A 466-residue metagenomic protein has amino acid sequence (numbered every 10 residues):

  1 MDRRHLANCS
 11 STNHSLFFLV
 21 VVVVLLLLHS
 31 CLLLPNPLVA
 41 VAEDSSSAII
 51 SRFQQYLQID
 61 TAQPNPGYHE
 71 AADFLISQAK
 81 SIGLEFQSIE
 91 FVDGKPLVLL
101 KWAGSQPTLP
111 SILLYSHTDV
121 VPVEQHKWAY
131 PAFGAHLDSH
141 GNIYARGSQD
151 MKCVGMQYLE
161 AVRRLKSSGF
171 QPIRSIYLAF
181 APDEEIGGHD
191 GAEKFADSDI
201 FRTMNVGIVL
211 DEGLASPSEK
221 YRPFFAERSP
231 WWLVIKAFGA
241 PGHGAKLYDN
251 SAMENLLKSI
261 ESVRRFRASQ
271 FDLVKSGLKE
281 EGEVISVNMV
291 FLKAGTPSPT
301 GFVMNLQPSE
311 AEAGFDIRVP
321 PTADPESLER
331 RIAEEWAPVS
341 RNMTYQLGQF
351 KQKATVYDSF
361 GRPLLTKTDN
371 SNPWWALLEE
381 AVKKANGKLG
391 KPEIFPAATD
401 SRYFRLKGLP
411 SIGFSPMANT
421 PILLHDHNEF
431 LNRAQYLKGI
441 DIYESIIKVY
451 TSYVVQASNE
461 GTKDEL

Functional and structural regions predicted by a protein language model:
M1-V24: Classical eukaryotic N-terminal signal peptides for Sec-dependent ER targeting/secretion, especially the positively
L25-E43: N-terminal signal peptide
P37-S148, G155, L159, L165-R174: Acidic/His- and Gly-rich active-site-bordering loop/insert found across diverse amide/peptide-bond hydrolases
A40-D44, T61, Q78, F86 (+4 more regions): Metal-dependent amide/peptide-bond hydrolase catalytic core, centered on the "pita-bread" metallohydrolase fold
A62-P64, D93, Q106-P107, T118-P122 (+4 more regions): Solvent-exposed loop/turn segments at secondary-structure junctions within structured extracellular/periplasmic domains
Y115-H117, F180-A181, V209-G213, K236-F238 (+1 more regions): Short beta-strand segments
E124-K127, H189-A192, L406, P416 (+1 more regions): Short, solvent-exposed loop/turn and secondary-structure capping segments
N142, Q149-A226: Acidic/histidine-rich catalytic neighborhood of metal-dependent amide-processing enzymes
